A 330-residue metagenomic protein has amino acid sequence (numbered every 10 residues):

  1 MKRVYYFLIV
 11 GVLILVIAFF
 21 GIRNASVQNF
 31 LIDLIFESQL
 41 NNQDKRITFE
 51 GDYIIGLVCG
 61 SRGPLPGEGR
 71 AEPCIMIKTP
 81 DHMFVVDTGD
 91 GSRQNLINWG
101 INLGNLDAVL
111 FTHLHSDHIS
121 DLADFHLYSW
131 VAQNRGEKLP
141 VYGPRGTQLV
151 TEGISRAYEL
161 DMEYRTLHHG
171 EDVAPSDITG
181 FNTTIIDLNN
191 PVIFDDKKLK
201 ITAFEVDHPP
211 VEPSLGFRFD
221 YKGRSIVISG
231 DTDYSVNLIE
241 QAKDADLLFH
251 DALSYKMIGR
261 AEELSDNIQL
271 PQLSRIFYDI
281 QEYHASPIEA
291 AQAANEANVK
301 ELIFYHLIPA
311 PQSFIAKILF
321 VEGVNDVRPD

Functional and structural regions predicted by a protein language model:
K2-I226, G230, I315-D330: Binuclear metal-dependent hydrolase catalytic cores
K2-R23, G216, S225-V227, D233-P329: Cap/insert and terminal regions of metallo-dependent hydrolase folds
